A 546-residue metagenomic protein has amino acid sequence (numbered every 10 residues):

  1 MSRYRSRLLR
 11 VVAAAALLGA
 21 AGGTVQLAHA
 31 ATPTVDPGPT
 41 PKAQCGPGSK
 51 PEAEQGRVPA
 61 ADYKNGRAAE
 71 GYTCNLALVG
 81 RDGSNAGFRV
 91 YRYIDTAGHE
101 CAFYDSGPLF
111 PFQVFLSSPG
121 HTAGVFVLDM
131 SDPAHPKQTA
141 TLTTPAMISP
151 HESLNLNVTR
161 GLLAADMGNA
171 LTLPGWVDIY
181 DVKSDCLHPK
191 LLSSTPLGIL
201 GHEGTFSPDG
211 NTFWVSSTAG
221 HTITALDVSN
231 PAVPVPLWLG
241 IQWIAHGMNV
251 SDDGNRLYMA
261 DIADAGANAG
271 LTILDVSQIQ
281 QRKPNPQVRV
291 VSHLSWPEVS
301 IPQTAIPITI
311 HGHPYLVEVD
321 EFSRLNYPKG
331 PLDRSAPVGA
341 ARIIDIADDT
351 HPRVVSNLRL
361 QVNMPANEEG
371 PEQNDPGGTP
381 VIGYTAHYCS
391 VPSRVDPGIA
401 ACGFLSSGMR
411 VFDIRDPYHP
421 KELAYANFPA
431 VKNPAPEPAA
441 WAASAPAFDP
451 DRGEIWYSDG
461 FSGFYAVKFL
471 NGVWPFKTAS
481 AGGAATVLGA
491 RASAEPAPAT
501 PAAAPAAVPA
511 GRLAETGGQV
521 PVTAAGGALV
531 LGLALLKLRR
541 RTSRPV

Functional and structural regions predicted by a protein language model:
S2-V12, Q519-P521: Bacterial N-terminal signal peptides that target proteins for export
V12-G23, A528: Bacterial N-terminal signal peptides
A21, H29-P496: Feature marking well-ordered beta-strand scaffolds used for ligand recognition
T73-A77, G511-T516: Short acidic, low-complexity intrinsically disordered linear motifs used for protein-protein interactions
L488-E515: C-terminal low-complexity, Ser/Thr- and acidic/Pro-rich disordered "stalk" regions positioned immediately N-terminal
G518-R541: A cross-kingdom C-terminal cell-surface attachment/processing module
S543-V546: Cytoplasmic C-terminal tails of single-pass
